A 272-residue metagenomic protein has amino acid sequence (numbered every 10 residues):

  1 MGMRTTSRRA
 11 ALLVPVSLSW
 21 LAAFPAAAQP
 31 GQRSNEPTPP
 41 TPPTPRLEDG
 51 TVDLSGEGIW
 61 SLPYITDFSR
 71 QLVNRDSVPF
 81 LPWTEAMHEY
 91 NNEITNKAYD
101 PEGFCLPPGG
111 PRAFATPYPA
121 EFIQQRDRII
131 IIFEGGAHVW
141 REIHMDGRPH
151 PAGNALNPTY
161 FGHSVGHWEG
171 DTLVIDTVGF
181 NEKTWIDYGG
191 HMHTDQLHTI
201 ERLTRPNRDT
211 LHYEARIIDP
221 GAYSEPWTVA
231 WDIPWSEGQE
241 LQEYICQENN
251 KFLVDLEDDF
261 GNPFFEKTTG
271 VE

Functional and structural regions predicted by a protein language model:
M1-R8: N-terminal secretory signal peptides that target proteins for export/translocation
T5, P15-S17, Q32: Intrinsically disordered, low-complexity segments
A11-L12, T44: Generic low-polarity alpha-helical segments
L13-A23: Bacterial N-terminal signal peptides
F24-E272: PEST-like low-complexity, intrinsically disordered acidic/proline/serine-rich tracts that flank trafficking/processing
